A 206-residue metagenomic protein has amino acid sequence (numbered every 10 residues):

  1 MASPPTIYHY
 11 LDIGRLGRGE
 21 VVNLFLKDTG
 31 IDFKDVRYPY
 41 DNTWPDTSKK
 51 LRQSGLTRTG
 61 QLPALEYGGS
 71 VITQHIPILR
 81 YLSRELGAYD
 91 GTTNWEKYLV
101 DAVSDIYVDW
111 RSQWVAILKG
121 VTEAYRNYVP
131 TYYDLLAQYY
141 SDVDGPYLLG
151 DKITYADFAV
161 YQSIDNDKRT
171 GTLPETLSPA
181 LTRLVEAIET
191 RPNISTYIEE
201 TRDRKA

Functional and structural regions predicted by a protein language model:
M1-A2, T29, S141, T190: Short, structurally constrained coil/turn elements that cap an alpha-helix or connect an alpha-helix to the following
A2-E123, P130: GST-like domain detector, emphasizing the conserved glutathione-binding G-site in the N-terminal thioredoxin-like
L82, G91, W95-T196: GST-like fold's C-terminal all-alpha helical module
R202-A206: Carbohydrate-binding/catalytic loop surfaces
